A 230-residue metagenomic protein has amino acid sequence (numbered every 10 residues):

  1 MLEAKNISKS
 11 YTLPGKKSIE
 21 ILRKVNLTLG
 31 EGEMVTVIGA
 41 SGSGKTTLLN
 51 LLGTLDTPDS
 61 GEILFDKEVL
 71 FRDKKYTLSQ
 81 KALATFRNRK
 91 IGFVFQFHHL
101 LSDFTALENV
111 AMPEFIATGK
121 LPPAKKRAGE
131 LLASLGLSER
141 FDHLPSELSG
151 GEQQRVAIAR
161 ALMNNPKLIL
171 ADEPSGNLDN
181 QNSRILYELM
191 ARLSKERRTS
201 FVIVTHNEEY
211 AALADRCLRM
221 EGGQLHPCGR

Functional and structural regions predicted by a protein language model:
L2, I7-L213, C217-M220: ABC family nucleotide-binding domain
C217-R230: H-loop (His-switch) and adjacent beta-strand-loop-beta switch element of ABC-type ATPase nucleotide-binding domains
